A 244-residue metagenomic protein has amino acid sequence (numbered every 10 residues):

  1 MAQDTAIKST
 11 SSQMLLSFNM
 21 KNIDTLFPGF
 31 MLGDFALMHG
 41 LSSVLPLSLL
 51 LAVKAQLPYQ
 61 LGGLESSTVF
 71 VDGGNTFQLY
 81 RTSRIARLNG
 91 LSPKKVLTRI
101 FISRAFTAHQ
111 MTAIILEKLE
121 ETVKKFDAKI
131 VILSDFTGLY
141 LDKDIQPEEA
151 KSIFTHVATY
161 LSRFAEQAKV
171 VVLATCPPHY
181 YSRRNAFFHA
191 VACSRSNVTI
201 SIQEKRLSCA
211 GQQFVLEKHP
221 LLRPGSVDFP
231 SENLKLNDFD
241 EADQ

Functional and structural regions predicted by a protein language model:
M1-R87: The Walker A/P-loop phosphate-binding site
L15-F18, Q110, I153-V157: Soluble or luminal CAZymes and related metallo-dependent hydrolases
F18-K21, F30-L45, L49, G62 (+10 more regions): Localized chelating/binding microdomains that coordinate divalent metal ions or stabilize phosphate-bearing
G29-F30, Y59-G63, S92-K95, V123-K125 (+1 more regions): Conserved catalytic network of the ASCE P-loop NTPase/AAA+ motor domain
A36-M38, V69-V71, F101-S103, L173 (+1 more regions): Hydrophobic/aromatic beta-strand patches that form the interior of the parallel beta-sheet core in alpha/beta enzyme
V71-D142: Conserved inter-motif catalytic segment of the P-loop NTP-binding fold
L116, E120-R195: P-loop NTPase motor core
S162-Q244: Phosphate-binding/switch region of NTP-binding enzymes
